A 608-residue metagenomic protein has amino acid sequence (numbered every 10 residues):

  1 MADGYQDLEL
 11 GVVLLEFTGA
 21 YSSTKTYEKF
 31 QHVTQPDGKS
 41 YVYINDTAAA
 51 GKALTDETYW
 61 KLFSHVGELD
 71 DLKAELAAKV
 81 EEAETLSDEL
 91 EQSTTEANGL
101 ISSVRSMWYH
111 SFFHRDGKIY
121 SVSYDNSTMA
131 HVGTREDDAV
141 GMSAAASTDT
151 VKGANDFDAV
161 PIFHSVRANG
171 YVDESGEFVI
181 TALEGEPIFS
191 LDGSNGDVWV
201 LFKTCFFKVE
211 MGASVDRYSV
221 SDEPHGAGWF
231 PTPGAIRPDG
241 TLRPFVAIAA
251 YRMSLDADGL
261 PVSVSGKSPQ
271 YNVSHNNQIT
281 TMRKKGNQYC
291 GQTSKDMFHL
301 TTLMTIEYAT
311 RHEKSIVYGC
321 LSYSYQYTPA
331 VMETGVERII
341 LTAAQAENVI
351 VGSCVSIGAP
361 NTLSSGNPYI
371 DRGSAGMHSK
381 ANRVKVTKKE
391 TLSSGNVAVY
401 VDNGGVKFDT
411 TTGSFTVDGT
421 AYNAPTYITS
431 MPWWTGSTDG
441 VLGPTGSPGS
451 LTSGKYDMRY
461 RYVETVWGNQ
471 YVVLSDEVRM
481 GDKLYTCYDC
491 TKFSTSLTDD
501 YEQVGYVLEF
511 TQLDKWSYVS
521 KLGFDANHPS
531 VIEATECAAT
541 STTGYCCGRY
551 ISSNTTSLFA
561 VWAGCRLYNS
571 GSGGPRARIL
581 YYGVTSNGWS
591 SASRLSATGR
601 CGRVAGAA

Functional and structural regions predicted by a protein language model:
A2-L76: Tryptophan-rich substrate-binding surfaces of secreted polymer-degrading and adhesive proteins
G38-A48, N361-A381, R479-Y485: Short, Lys/Arg- and Gly-enriched loop/turn segments at beta-strand edges
G38-K39, N45-T55, C205-F207, M253-L255 (+5 more regions): Acidic glycine-/aspartate-rich tracts in secreted/extracellular proteins
G67-S103: Extended alpha-helical stalk/coiled-coil segments
G99-G228, V355: N-terminal module-boundary/linker segments of secreted carbohydrate-active enzymes
S106-Y124, K295, V399, Q470-V478 (+1 more regions): C-terminal, surface-exposed recognition/capping segments
G193-N195, E223-P360, G373-A381, T387-E390 (+1 more regions): Short aromatic-cysteine micro-motif
E333-T334, R338-T342, I350-C354, A375-F408 (+1 more regions): Low-complexity, serine/threonine/proline-enriched polar segments
